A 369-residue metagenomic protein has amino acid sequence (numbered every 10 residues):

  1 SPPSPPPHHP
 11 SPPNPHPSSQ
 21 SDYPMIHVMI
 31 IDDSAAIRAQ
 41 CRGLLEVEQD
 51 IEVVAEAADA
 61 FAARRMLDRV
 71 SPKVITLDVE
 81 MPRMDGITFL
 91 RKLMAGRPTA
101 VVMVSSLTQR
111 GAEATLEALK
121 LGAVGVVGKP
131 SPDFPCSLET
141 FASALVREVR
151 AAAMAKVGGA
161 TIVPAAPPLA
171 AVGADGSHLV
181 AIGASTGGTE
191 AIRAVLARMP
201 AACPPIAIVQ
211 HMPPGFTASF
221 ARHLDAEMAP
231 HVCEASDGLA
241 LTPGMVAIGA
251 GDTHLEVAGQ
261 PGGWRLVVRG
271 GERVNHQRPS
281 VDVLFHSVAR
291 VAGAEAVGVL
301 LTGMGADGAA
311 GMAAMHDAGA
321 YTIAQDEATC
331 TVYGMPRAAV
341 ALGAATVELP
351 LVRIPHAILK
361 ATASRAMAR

Functional and structural regions predicted by a protein language model:
S1-D22: Low-complexity proline/serine/threonine-rich segments in eukaryotic and viral proteins
Y23-M29, A35-E46, D50, F61-A62 (+3 more regions): Conserved acid/base catalytic micro-environments in cytosolic active-site loops
A58: Glycine-rich phosphate/oxyanion-binding loops and their immediately adjacent helices within cytosolic catalytic domains
